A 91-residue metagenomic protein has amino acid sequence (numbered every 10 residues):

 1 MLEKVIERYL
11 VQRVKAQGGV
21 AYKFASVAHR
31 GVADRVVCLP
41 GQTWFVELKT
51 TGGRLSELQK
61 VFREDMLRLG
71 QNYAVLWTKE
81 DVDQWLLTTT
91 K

Functional and structural regions predicted by a protein language model:
M1-K91: Catalytic phosphate/metal-binding cores of nucleic-acid and nucleotide-processing enzymes, i.e., regions that mediate
